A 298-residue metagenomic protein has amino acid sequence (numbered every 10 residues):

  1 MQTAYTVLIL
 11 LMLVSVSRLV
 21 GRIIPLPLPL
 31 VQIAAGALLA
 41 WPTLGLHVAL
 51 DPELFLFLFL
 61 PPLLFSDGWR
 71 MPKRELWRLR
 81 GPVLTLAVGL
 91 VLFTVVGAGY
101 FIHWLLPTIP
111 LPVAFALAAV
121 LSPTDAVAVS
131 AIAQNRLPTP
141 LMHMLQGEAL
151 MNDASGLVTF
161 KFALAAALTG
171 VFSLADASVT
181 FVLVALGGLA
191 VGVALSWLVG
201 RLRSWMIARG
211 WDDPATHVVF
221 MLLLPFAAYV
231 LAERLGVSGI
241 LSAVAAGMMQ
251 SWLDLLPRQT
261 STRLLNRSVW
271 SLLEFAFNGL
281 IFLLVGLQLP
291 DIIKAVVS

Functional and structural regions predicted by a protein language model:
M1-S298: Transmembrane helical cores of multi-pass secondary ion antiporters/exchangers
